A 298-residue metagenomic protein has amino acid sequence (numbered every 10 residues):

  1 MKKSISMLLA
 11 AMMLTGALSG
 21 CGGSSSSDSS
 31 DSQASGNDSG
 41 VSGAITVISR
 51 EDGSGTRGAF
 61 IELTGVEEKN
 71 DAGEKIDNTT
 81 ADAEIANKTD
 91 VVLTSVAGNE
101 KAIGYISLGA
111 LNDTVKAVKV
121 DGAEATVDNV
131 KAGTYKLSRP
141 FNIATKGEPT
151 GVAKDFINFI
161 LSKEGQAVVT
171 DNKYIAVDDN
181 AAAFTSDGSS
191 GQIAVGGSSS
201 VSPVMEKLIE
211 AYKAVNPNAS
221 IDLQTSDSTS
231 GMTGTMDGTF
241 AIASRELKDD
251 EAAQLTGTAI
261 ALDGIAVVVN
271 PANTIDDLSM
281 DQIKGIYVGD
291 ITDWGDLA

Functional and structural regions predicted by a protein language model:
M1-S4, L8-L9: Positively charged n-region of N-terminal signal peptides that target proteins for export
S4, G22-A298: Exported/periplasmic ABC-transporter solute-binding proteins
T15-G20: C-terminal motif of bacterial Sec signal peptides marking the signal peptidase cleavage site
